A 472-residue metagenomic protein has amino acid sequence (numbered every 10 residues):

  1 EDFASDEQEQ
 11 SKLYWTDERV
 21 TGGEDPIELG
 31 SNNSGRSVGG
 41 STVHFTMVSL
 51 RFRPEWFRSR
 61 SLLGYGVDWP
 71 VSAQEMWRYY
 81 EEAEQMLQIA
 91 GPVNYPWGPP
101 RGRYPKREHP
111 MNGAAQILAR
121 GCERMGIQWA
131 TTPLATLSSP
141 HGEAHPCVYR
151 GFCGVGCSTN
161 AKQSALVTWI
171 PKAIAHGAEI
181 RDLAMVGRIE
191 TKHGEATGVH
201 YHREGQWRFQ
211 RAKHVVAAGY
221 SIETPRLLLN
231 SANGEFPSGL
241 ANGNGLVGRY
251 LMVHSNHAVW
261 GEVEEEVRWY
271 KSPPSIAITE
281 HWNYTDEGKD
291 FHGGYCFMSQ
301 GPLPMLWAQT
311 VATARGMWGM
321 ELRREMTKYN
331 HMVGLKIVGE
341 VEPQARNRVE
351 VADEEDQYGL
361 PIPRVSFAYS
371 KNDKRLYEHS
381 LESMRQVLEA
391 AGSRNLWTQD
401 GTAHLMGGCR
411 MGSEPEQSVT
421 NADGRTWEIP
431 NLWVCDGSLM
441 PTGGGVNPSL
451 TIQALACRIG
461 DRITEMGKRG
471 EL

Functional and structural regions predicted by a protein language model:
E1-D2, T159, A175, A184 (+5 more regions): Glycine-rich loop(s) and the adjacent beta-strand/alpha-helix scaffold that form part
E1-E18, G35-V48: Conserved N-terminal glycine-rich FAD pyrophosphate-binding loop of Rossmann-like flavoproteins
Q10, G22-D25, R60-V186, L405 (+1 more regions): Conserved redox-cofactor binding core of oxidoreductases
E18-N33, S41, F45, W69-A73 (+4 more regions): FAD cofactor-binding and catalytic pocket of flavoenzymes
G30, R208, G219-Y220, G243 (+4 more regions): Secondary-structure capping and boundary motifs in well-ordered enzyme cores
V43-G64: Periplasmic solute-binding protein
T131-S138, G142, P146-V155, N160 (+5 more regions): A glycine-rich dinucleotide-binding beta-alpha-beta segment and adjacent secondary-structure elements that constitute
T442-I463: A conserved FAD-binding loop/helix module that cradles the flavin
